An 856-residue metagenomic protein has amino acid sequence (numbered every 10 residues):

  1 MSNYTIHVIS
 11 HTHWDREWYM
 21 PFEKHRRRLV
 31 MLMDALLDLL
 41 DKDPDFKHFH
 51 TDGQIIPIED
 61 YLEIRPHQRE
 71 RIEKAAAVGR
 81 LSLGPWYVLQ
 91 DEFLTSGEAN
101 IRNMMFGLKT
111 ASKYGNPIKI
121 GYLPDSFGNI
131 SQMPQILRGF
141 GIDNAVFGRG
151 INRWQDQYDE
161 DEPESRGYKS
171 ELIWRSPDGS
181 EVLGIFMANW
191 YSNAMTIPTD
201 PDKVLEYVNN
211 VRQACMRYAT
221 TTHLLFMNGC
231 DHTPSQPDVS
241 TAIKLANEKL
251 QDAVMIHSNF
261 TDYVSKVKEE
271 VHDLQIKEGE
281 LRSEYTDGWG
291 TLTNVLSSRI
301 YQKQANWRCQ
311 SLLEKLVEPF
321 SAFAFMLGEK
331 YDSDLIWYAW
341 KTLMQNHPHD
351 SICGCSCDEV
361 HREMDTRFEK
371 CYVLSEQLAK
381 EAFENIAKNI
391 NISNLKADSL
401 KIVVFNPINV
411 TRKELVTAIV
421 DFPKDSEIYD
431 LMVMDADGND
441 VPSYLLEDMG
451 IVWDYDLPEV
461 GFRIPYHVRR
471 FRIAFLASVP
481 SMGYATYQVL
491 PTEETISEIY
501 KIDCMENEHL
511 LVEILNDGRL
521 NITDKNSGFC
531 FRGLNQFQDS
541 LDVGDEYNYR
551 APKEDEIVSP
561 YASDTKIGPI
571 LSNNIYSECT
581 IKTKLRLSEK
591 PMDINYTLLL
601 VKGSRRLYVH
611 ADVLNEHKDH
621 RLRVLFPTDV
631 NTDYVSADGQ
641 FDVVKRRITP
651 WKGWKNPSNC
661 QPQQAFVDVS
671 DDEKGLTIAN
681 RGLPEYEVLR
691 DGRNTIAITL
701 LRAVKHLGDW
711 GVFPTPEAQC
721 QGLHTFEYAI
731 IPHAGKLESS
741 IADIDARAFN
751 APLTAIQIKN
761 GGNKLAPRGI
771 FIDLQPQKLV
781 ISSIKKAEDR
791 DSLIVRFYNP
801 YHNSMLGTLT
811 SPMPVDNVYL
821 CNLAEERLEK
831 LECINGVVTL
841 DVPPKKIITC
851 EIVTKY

Functional and structural regions predicted by a protein language model:
M1-D45, N189-N259, E280, Q345 (+1 more regions): Terminal accessory/targeting
M1-R102, T110-S112, G139-I142, I173 (+2 more regions): N-terminal catalytic cores of secreted or lumenal carbohydrate-active enzymes
S10, F49-D60, R149-I151, Q157-K169 (+6 more regions): C-terminal domain-boundary segment and adjacent tail
T12-L29, D52-Y61, P85-N100, N116-G128 (+4 more regions): The substrate-binding groove and active-site-proximal loops of carbohydrate-active enzymes, especially glycoside
E70-R80, I130-A194: Surface-exposed loop and adjacent secondary-structure segments within mature catalytic domains
N100-G139, N209-L225: CE4/NodB-like, metal-dependent polysaccharide N-deacetylase domain that modifies extracellular/periplasmic N-acetylated
M133-R138, N144-G150, S170, F186 (+9 more regions): C-terminal (or distal) subdomains of carbohydrate-active enzymes
V271-I390, L400, L431, S739-P752: Metal- or metallocofactor-binding catalytic centers and their adjacent structured scaffolds across diverse enzyme
